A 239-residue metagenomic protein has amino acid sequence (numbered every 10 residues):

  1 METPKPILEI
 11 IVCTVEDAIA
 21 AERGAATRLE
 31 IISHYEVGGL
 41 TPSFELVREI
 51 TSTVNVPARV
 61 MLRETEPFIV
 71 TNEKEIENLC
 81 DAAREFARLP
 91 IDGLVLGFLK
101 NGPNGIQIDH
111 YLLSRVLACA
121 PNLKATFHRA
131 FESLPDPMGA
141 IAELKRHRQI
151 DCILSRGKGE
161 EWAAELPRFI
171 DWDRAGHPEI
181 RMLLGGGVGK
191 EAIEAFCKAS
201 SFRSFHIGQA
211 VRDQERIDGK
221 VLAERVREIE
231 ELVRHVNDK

Functional and structural regions predicted by a protein language model:
E2-L29, H34-T41: N-terminal pre-domain/capping segments
E2-T14, L62-N78, G105, T126-P137: Active-site mouth loops of central-metabolism enzymes
P6-V12, L29-I31, A58-L62, L94-L96 (+4 more regions): Hydrophobic faces of well-ordered beta-strands that scaffold small-molecule active sites in alpha/beta enzyme cores
C13-R23, V70-E85, E132-R148, F169-P178 (+2 more regions): Catalytic cores of alpha/beta
T14-E16, S33-Y35, L62-E66, K100-G102 (+4 more regions): Active-site-proximal loop/turn and secondary-structure-junction residues that shape catalytic pockets, frequently
L29-L40, E85, L89-P103, R148-E165 (+1 more regions): Glycine-rich phosphate-binding active-site loops on the catalytic face of alpha/beta enzymes
G39-E66, Q107-F127, L166-G189, E224-D238: Alpha-helix-loop-beta-strand connector modules within alpha/beta enzyme cores
A87-A140: Hydrophobic, well-structured mid-protein blocks that either form specific transmembrane helices
